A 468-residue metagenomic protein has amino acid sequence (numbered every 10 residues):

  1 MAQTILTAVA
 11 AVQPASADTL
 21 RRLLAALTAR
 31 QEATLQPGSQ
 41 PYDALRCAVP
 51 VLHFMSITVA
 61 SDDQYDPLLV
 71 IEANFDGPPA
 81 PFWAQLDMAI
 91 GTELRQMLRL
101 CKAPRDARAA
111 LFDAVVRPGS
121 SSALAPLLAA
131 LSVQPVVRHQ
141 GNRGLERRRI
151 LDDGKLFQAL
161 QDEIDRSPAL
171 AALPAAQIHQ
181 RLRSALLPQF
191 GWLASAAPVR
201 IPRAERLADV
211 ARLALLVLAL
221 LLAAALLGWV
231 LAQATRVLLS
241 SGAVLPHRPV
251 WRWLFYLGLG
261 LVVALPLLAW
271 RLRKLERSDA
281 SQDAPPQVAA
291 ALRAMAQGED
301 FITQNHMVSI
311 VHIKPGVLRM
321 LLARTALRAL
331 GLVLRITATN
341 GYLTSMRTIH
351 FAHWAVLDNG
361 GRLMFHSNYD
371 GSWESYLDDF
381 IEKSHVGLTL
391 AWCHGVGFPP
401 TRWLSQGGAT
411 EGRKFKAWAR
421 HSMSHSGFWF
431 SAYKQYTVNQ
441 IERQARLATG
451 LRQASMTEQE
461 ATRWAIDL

Functional and structural regions predicted by a protein language model:
M1-V51, D66-P67, N74-G77, L111-L220 (+7 more regions): Short S/T/G/P-rich N-terminal loop/turn motif that feeds into the first structured element of a domain
P37, D76-F112, A223-S278, D370-L404: An amphipathic, aromatic/His-enriched active-site/gating alpha helix that lines ligand/cofactor pockets
F54-I57, H350-W354: A short glycine-rich, hydrophobically flanked beta-strand micro-motif that places a catalytic Asp/Glu for divalent metal
T58-D63, A291-L292, A355-N359: Short beta-strand micro-motifs enriched in acidic
V59, P67, A89: Intrinsically disordered, low-complexity polar regions and short flexible loop motifs
A355, L404-T410: Short, conserved secondary-structure transition motifs
